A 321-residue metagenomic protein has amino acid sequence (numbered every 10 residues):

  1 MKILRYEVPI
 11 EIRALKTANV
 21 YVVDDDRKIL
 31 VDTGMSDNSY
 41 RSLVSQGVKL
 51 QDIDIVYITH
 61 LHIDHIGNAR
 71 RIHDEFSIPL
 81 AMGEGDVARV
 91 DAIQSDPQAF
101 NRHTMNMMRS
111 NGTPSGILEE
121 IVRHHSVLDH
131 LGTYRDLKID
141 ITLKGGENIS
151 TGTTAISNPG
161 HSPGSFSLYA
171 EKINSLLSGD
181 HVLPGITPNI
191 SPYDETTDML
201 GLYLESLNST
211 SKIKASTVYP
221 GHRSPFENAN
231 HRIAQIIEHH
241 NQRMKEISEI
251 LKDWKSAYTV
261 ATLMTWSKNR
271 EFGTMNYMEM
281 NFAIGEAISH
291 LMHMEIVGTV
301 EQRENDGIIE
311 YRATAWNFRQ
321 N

Functional and structural regions predicted by a protein language model:
M1-D52, S167-G179, P184: Conserved beta-strand hairpin/beta-sheet module of binuclear metal-dependent hydrolase folds, prominently
R13-L15, L143, N158-S162, N321: A short catalytic or substrate-binding loop motif that flags glycine-/basic-rich loops and adjacent residues that bind
R27, S39-R41, D52-D54, I72 (+9 more regions): A structural signal for the main folded, soluble domain(s) of proteins
K28-L30, V56, P79, S157 (+2 more regions): Hydrophobic "anchor" residues on beta-strands that sit immediately upstream of conserved functional sites
S36, H125-T133, I141, T154-M244: Metallo-beta-lactamase
Q46-I149: Active-site HxH/HxHxD metal-binding segment of metal-dependent hydrolases
T59-H65, G83, H161, S165 (+2 more regions): Histidine-centered divalent metal-coordination motifs
E249-N321: C-terminal regulatory/interaction regions
